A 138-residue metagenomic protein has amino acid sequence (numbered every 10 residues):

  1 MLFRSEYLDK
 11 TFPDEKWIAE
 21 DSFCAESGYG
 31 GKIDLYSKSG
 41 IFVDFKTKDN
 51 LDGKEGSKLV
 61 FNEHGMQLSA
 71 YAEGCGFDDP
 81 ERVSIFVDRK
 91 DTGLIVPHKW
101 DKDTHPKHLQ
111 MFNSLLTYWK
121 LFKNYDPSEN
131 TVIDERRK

Functional and structural regions predicted by a protein language model:
M1-L2: Short, small-residue-biased leader/transition segments that mark boundaries at the very start of proteins
L8-K16: Short secondary-structure junctions
W17-S128: Mg2+/Mn2+-dependent nuclease catalytic core
S128-K138: Acidic, carboxylate-rich catalytic segments that either coordinate divalent cations
